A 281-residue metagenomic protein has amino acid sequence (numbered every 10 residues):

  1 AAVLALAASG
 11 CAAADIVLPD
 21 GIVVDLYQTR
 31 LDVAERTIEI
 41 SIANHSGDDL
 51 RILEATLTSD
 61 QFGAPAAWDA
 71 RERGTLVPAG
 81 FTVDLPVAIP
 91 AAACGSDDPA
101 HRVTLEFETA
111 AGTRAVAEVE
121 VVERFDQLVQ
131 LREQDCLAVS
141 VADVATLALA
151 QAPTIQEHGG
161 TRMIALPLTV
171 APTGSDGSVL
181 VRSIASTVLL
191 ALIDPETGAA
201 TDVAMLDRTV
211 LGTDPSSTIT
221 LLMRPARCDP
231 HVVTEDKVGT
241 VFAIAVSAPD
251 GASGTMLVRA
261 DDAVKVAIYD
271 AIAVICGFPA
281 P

Functional and structural regions predicted by a protein language model:
A7-G10: C-terminal motif of bacterial Sec signal peptides marking the signal peptidase cleavage site
A12-A14: Bacterial signal peptide processing site
H45-D48, A93, V170-D176, R227 (+1 more regions): Short, acidic/polar linear motifs in exposed loop/turn regions
D48-T56, D97-A100, V116-E118, G174-S186 (+3 more regions): Short, hydrophobic/aromatic beta-strand segments
L57-S96, A191-H231: Intrinsically disordered, low-complexity Pro/Gly/Ser/Thr-rich segments with frequent PxxP/GP/PP motifs and embedded
A92-E133, C228-V264: Terminal connector regions
A111-D202: Surface-exposed beta-loop interaction hotspot
I193-P281: Extracytoplasmic/luminal low-complexity segments enriched in Pro/Gly and acidic/polar residues that act as flexible
